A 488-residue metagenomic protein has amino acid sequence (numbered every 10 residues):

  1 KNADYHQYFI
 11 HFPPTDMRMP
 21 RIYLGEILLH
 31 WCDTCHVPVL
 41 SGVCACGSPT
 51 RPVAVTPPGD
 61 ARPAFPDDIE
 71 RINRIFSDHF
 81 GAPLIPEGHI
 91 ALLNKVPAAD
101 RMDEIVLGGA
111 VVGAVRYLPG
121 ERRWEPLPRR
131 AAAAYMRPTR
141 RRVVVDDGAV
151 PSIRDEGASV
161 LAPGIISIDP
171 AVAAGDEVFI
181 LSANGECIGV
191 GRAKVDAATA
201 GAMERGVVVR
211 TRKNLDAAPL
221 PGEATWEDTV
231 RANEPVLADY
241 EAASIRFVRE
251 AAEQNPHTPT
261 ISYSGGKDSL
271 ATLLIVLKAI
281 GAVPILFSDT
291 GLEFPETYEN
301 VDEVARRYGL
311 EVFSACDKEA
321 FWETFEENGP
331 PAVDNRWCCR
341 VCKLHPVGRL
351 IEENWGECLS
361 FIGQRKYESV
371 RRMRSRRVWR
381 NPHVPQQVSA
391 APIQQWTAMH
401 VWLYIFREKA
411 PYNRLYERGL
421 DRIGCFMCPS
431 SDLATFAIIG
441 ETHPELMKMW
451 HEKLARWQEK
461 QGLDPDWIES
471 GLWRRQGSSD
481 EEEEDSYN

Functional and structural regions predicted by a protein language model:
D4-S262, L270, L274-V283, T290-E293 (+2 more regions): RNA-binding accessory domains that recognize and position tRNA/RNA substrates
P13, P20-V37, V43, P49-P52 (+3 more regions): Nucleotide-activated chemistry modules centered on ATP-dependent adenylation/adenylyltransferase
